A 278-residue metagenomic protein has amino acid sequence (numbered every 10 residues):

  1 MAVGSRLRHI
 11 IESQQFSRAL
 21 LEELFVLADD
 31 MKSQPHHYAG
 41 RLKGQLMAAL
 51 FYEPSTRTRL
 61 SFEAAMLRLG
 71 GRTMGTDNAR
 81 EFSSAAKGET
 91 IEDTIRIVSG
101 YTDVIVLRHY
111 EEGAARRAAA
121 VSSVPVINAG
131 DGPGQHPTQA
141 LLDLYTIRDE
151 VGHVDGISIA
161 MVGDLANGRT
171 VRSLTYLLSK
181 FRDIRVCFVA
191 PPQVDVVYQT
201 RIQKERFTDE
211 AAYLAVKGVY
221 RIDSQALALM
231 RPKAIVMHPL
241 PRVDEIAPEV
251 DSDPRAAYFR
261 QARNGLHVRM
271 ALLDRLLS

Functional and structural regions predicted by a protein language model:
M1-L60, A64: Positively charged, low-complexity intrinsically disordered leader regions
G40-R148, D244-I246: Phosphate/diphosphate ligand-binding glycine-rich loop within oxidoreductases
L42-M47, D155-I157, D183, K233: Phosphate-coordination loops involved in phosphoryl transfer and adenosine-cofactor binding
S55-A65, D149-T200: Glycine-rich phosphate/diphosphate-binding loop of Rossmann-like nucleotide-binding domains
V124, R182-I184, L229-I235: A short helix->loop->beta-strand "cap" motif at the edges of active sites that frequently abuts
V194-V250, R255-A256: Rossmann-like adenosine-cofactor binding region
S252-S278: C-terminal helix-to-coil terminal segments
